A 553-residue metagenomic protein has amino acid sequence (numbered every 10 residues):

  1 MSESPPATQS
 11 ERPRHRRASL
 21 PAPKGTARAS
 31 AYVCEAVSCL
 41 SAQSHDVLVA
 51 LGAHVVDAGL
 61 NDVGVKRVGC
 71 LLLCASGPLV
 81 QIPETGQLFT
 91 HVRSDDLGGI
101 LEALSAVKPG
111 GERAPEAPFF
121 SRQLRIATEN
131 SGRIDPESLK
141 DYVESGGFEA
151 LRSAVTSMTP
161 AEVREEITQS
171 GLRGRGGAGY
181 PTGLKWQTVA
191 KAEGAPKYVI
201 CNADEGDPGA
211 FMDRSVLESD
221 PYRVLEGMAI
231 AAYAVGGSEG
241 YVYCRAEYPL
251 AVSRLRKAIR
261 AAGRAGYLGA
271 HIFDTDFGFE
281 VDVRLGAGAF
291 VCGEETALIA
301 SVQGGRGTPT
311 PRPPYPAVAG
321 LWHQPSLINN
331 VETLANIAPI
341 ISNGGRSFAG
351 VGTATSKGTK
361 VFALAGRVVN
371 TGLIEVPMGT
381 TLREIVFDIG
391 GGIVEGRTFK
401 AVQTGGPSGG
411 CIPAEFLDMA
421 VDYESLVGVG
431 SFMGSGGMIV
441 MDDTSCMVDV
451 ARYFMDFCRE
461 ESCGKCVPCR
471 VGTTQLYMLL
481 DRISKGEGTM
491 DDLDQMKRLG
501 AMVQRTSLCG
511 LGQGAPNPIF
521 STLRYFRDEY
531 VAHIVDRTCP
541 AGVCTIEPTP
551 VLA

Functional and structural regions predicted by a protein language model:
P5-A29, A42-R67, E84-A106, A150-Q169 (+6 more regions): Ferredoxin-type iron-sulfur electron-transfer modules in oxidoreductases and energy-metabolism complexes
V33, I134, L139-E149, V199-D213 (+2 more regions): Gly-rich Lys/Arg/Thr-decorated short loops/hinges at beta-loop-alpha junctions or inter-strand turns that position
A36-L40, I167-V189, A231, G288-A300 (+3 more regions): Conserved phosphate/anionic-ligand binding catalytic regions in large, soluble enzymes, centered on
V55, G227-A229, M378-V394: Short amphipathic, charge-patterned alpha-helical segments
K108-S170, N329-G344: Flexible inter-domain linker/hinge segments
R152-E193, F348-G350, T355, A363 (+4 more regions): Accessory "access/gating" subregions that flank catalytic or transport cores
D220-A234: Histidine-anchored nucleotide/phosphate-binding helix
V252-M378, G390: Hydrophobic alpha-helical positions that pack around
